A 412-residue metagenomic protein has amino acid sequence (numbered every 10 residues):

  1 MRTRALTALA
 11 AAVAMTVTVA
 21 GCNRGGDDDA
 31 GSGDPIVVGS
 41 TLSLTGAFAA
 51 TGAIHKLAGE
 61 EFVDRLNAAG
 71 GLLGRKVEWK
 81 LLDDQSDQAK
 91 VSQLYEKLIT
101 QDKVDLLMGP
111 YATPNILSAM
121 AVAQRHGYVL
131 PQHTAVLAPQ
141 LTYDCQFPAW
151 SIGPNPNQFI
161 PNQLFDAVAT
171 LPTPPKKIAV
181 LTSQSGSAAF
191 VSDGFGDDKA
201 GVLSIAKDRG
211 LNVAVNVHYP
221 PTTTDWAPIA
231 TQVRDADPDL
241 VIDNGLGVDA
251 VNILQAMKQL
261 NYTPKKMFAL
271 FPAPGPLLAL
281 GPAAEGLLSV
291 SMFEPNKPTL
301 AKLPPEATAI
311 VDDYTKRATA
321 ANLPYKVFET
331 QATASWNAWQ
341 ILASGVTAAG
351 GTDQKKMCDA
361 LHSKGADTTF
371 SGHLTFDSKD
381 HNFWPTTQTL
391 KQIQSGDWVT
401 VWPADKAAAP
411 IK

Functional and structural regions predicted by a protein language model:
M1-V37, A68, D405-K412: Short, low-complexity disordered leader/linker segments with a strong preference for bacterial N-terminal type II
D27-G31, A50-K56, G70-L141, Y219-A227 (+1 more regions): Beta-alpha junction/loop-to-helix N-cap segments that form part of ligand/metal-binding clefts
S32-E60, L82-A89, Y111-A112, T182-G194 (+2 more regions): Extracytoplasmic "Venus flytrap"
L44, Q146-H218, L240, T319 (+1 more regions): An alpha-beta-alpha
L98-Y111, L130-H133, K177-T182, D237-G247 (+3 more regions): Periplasmic-binding protein-like
A123, G194-N296: Extracellular/periplasmic bilobed ligand-binding domains
P154, M257-A334, A404-A408: Extracellular/periplasmic periplasmic-binding protein-like sensory domains
A321-T333, I341-W398: Segments of small-molecule ligand-sensing domains
